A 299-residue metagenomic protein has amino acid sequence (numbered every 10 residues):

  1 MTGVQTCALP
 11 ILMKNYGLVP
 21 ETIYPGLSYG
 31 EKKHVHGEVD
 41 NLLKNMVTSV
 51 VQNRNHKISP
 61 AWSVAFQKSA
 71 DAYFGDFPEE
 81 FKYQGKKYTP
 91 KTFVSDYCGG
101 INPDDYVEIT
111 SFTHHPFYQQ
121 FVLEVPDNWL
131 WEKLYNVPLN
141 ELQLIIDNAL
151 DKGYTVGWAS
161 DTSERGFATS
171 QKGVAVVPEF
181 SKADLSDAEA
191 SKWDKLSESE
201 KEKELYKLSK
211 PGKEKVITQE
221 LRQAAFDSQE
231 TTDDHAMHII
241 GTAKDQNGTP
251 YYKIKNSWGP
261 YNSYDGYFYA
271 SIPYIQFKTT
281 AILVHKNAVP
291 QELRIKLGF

Functional and structural regions predicted by a protein language model:
T2-L9: Short, small-residue-biased leader/transition segments that mark boundaries at the very start of proteins
L9, M13, I254: Terminal peptide-recognition signature
L12-V19, N45, S49, N148-K152: Structured segments of extracytoplasmic/periplasmic soluble domains in secreted or envelope-associated proteins
G17-Y24, D245-Y251: Substrate-binding/catalytic groove segments of enzymes that remodel or degrade extracellular structural polymers
P20-T48: Surface-exposed loop and adjacent secondary-structure segments within mature catalytic domains
V64-F299: Active-site signature of cysteine proteases
